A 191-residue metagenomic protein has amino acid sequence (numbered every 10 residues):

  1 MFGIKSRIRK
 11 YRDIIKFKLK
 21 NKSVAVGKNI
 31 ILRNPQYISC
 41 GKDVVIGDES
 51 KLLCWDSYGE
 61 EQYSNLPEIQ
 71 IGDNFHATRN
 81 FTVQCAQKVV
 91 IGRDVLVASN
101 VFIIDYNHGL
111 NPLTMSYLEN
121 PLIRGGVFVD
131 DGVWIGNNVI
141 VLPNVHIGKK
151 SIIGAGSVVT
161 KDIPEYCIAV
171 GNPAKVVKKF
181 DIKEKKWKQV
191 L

Functional and structural regions predicted by a protein language model:
M1-I104, V127-G132, K149, E165 (+2 more regions): Domain-scale signature associated with acetyltransferase and cell-envelope carbohydrate enzymes
D56-Y58, L113-Y117: Short acidic, glycine/proline-rich loop/turn micro-motifs
Q84-V90, N137-I152, S157-K161: Beta-rich strand-turn-strand
F102, H108-G109, E119: Extended, non-globular alpha-helical segments
N107-H108, L113-M115, V145, K179-F180: Conserved catalytic-core motifs of eukaryotic protein kinase domains, centered on the activation segment
S116-V127: A short acidic, glycine-rich active-site loop that binds or catalyzes chemistry on phosphate/adenosine moieties
